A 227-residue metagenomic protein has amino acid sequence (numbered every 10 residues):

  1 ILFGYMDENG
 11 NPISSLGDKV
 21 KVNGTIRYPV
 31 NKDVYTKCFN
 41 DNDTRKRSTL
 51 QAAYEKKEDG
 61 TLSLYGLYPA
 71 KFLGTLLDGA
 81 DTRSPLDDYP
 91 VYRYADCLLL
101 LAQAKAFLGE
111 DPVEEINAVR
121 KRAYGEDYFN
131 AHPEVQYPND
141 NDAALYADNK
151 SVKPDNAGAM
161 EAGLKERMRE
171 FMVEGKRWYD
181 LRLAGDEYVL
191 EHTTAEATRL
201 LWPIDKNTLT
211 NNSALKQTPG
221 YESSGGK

Functional and structural regions predicted by a protein language model:
I1, N40-K227: Acidic/polar-rich alpha-helix caps and helix-coil junctions
I1-V30, Y35: Polar, glycine-rich mid-to-C-terminal structural blocks that act as macromolecule-binding/assembly scaffolds
